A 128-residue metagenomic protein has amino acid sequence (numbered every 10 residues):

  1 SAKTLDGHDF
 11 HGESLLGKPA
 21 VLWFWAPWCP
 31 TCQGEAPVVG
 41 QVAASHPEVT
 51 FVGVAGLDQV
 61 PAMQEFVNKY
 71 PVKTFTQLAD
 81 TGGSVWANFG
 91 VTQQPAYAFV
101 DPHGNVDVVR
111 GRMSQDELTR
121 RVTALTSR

Functional and structural regions predicted by a protein language model:
S1-G12: N-terminal "domain-start" segment that seeds a small globular fold
H11-Q33, V39: Short active-site neighborhood of thiol/selenol oxidoreductases, capturing the structured segment around
V21-L22, F51, Y97: Hydrophobic beta-strand anchors of alpha/beta hydrolase catalytic cores
F24-A26, V54-L57, D80-G82, R110-R112: Active-site-proximal beta-strand/loop segments in catalytic clefts of secreted hydrolases
Q33-Y70, T81-A87: Structural microenvironment flanking redox-active thiols in thiol-disulfide oxidoreductases
V49, F75-T76: Short, conserved active-site loop motifs that form the nucleotide-linked donor/cofactor pocket
N68-T74, D80-S127: Thiol/disulfide oxidoreductase modules built on the thioredoxin-like
